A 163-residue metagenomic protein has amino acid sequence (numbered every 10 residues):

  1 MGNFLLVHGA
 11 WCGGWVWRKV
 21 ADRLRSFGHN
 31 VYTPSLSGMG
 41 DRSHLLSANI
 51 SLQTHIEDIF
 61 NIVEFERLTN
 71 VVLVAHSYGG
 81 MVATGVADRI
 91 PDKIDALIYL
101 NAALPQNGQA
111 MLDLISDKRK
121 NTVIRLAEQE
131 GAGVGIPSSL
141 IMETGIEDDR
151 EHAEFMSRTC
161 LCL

Functional and structural regions predicted by a protein language model:
G2-S43: Conserved HGGG/HGGXW glycine-rich cap/lid loop of the alpha/beta-hydrolase fold
N3, N30, N70, K93-A96: Structural signature of beta-strand start/N-cap positions in the alpha/beta core of ABC transporter nucleotide-binding
V7-A10, H76-S77, A102: Glycine-rich His-Gly loop
K19, G85-R89: Active-site signature of alpha/beta-hydrolase-fold catalytic machinery across serine- and Asp/Cys-nucleophile hydrolases
N30-Y32, G38-V72, D88-R89, L112-S116: Active-site loop/oxyanion-hole signature of alpha/beta-hydrolase fold enzymes
V74-G79, A83: Gly/Ala-rich beta-loop-alpha elbow adjacent to hydrolase catalytic centers
D88-S138: Flexible "cap/lid" loop of the alpha/beta hydrolase fold
G131-L163: Conserved alpha/beta-hydrolase catalytic His-Asp/Glu region
